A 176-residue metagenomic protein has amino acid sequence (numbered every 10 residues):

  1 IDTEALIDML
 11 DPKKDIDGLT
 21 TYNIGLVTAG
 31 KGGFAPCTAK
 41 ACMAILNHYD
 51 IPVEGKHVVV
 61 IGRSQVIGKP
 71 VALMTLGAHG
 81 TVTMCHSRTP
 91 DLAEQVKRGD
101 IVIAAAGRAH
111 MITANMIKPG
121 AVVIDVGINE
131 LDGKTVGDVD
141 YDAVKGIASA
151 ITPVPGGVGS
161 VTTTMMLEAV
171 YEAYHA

Functional and structural regions predicted by a protein language model:
I1, G32-V122, K134-K145: Glycine-rich phosphate/diphosphate-binding loop of Rossmann-like nucleotide-binding domains
I1-V27, I124-A176: Rossmann-fold NAD(P)-binding glycine/threonine-rich loop
